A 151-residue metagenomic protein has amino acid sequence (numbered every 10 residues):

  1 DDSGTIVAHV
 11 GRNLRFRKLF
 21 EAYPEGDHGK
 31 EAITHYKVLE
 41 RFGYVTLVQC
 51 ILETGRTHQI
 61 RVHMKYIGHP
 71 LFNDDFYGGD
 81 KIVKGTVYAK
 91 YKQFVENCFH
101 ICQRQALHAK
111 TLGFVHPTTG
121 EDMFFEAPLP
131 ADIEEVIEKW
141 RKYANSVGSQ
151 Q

Functional and structural regions predicted by a protein language model:
D1-Q151: RNA pseudouridine synthases
